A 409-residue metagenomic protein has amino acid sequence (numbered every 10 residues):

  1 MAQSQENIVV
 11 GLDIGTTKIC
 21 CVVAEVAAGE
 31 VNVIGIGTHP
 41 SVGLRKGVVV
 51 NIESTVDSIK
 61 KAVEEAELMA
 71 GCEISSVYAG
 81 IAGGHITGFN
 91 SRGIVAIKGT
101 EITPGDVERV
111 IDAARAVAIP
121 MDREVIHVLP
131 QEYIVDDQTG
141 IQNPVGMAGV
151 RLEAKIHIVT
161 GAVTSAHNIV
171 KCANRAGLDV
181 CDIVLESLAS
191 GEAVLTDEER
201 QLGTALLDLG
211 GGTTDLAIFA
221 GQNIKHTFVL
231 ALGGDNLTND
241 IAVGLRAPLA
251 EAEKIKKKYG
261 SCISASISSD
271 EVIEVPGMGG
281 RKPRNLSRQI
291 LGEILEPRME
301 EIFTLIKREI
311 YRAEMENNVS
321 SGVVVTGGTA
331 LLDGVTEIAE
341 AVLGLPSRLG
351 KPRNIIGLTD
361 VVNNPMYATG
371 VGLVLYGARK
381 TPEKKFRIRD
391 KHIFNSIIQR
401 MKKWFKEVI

Functional and structural regions predicted by a protein language model:
M1-K18, V22-L206, N223-K225, G234 (+7 more regions): Nucleotide/phosphate-binding catalytic cleft detector across ATP-hydrolyzing and phosphate-transferring enzymes
D13, D208, E301, R308 (+2 more regions): Extended, folded domain segments that form the structural surfaces/walls around functional sites
A79-G84, S321-L331: Glycine-rich beta-strand-to-loop/alpha-helix junction loops that act as flexible
D215-A217: A structural feature that tracks compact, well-ordered secondary-structure segments with a strong bias toward
A220: A cytosolic small-molecule/anion-sensing beta-strand core signal
I306, V325, L373: Hydrophobic, well-ordered secondary-structure elements that form the walls of internal hydrophobic environments
M315, S321, V325-G327, V335 (+1 more regions): Helical hairpin unit composed of two closely spaced alpha helices linked by a short loop
